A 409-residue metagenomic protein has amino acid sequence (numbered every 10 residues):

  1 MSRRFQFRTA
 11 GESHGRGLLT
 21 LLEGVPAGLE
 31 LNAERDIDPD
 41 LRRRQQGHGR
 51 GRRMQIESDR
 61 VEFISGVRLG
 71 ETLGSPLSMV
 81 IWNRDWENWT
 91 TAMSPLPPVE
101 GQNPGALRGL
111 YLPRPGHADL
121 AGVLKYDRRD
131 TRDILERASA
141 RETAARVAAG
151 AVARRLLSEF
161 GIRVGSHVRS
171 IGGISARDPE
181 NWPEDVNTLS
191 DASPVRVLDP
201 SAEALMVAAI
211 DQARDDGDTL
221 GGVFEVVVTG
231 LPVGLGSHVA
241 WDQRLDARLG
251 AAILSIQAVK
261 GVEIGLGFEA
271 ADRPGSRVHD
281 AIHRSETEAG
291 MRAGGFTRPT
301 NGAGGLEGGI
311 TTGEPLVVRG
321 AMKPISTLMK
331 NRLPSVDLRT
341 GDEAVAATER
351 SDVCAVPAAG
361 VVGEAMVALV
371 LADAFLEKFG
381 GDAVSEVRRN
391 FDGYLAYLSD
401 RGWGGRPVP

Functional and structural regions predicted by a protein language model:
M1-P409: Generic N-terminal targeting/processing segments that precede catalytic cores or assembly contacts
